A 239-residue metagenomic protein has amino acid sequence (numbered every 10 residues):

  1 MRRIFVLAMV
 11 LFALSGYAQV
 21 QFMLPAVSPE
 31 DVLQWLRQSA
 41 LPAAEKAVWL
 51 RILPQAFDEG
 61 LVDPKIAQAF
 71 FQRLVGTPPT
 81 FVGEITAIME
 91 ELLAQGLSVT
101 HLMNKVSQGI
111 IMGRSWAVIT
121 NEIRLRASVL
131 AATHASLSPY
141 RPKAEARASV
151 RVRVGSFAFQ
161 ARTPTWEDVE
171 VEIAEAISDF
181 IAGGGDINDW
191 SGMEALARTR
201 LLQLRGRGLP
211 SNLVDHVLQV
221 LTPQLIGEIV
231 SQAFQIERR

Functional and structural regions predicted by a protein language model:
I4-L14: Sec-dependent N-terminal signal peptides
A18-R239: General marker for long, soluble alpha-helical cores
